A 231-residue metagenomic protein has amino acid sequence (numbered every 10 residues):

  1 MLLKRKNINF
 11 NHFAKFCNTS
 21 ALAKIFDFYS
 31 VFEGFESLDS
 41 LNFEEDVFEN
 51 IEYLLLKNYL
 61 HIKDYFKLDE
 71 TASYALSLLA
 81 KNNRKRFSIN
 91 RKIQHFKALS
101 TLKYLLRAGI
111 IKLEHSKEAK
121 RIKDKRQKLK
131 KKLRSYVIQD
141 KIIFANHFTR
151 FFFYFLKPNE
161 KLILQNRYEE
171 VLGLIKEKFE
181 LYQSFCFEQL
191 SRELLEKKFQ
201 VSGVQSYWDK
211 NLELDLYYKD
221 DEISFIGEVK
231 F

Functional and structural regions predicted by a protein language model:
L3-I122, K131-T149: Interdomain hinge/linker elements that couple catalytic modules in large macromolecular machines
Q139-F231: A cross-kingdom feature that marks ATP-driven nucleic-acid transaction machinery
